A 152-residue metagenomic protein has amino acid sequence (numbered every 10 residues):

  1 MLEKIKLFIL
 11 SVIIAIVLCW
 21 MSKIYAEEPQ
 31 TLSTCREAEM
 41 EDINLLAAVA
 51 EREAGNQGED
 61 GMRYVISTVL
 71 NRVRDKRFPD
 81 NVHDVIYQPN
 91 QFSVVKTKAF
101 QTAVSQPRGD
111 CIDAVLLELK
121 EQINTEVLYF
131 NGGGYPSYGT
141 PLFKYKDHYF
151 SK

Functional and structural regions predicted by a protein language model:
M1-E41, K152: N-terminal secretory targeting signals
E27-K152: Bacterial extracytoplasmic/cell-wall-associated proteins, especially those involved in peptidoglycan
